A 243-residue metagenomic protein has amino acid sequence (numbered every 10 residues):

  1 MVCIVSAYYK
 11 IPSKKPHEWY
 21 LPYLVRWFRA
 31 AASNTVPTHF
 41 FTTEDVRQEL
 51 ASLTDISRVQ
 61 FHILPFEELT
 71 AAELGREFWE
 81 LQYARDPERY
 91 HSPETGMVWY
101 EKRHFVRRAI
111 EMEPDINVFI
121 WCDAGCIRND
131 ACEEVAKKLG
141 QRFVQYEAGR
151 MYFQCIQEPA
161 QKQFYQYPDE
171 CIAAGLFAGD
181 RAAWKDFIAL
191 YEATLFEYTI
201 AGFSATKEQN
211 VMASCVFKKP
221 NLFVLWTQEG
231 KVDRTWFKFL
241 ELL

Functional and structural regions predicted by a protein language model:
M1-Y23: N-proximal low-complexity "stem/linker" segments adjacent to membrane-targeting elements
L21-P37, S52-I56: Short, acidic, metal-binding catalytic loop of nucleotide-sugar glycosyltransferases
H39-T43: Short internal beta-strands
E44-A51, Q161: Short, charged/polar "capping" segments at the starts of alpha-helices and the immediately preceding loops
D55-E113: Active-site-proximal specificity loops/subdomain of glycosyltransferases
Y100-Y152: GT-A fold catalytic core of metal-dependent nucleotide-sugar glycosyltransferases, centered on the diacidic
R128-A131, Q166-L243: Catalytic core and acceptor-binding pocket of nucleotide-sugar-dependent glycosyltransferases
G149-F164: Short beta-strand-to-loop element that shapes/binds the nucleotide-sugar donor at the catalytic cleft/hinge
